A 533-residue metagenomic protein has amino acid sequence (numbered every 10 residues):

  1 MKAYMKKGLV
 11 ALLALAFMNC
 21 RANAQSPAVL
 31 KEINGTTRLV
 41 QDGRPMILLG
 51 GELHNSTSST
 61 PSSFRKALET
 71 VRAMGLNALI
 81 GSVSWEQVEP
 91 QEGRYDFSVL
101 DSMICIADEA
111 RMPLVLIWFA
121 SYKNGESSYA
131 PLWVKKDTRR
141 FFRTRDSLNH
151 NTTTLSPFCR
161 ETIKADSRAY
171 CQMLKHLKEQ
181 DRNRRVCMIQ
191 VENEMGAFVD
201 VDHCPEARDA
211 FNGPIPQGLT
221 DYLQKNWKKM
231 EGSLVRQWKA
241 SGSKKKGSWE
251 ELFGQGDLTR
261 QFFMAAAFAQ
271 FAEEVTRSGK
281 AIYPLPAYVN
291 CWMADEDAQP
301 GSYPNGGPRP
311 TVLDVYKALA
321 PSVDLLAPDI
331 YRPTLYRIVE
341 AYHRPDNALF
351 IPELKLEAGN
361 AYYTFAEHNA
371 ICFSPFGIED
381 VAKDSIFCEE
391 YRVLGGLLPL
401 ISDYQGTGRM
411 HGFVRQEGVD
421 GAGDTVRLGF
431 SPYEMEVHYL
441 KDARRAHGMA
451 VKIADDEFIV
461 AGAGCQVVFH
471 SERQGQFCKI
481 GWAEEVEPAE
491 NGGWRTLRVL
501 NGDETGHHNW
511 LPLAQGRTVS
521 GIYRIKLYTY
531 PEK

Functional and structural regions predicted by a protein language model:
M1-Q25: Bacterial Sec-dependent N-terminal signal peptides
A24-N77: N-terminal carbohydrate-binding accessory modules
T57-A73, P304-L319, L335-I338, A361: Short, acidic/polar
S63-T138, F268-I282: Aromatic-lined substrate-binding rim segments of carbohydrate-active enzymes
R139, R143-L313: Polysaccharide-binding and catalytic clefts of secreted carbohydrate-active enzymes
E274-P284, T311-D403: Catalytic-core region of carbohydrate-active enzymes that cleave or remodel glycosidic bonds
Y362-G475, P488: Aromatic- and carboxylate-lined catalytic core of secreted/periplasmic carbohydrate-active enzymes
M435-D442, E457-K533: C-terminal beta-sandwich/jelly-roll accessory domains of carbohydrate-active enzymes
